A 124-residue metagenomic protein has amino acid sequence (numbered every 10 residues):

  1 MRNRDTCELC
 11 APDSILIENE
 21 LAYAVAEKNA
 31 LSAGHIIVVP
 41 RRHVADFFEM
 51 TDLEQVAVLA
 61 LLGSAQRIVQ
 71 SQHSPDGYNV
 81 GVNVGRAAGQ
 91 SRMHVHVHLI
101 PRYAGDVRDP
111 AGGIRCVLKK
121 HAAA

Functional and structural regions predicted by a protein language model:
M1-A124: HIT superfamily nucleotide-processing domains
